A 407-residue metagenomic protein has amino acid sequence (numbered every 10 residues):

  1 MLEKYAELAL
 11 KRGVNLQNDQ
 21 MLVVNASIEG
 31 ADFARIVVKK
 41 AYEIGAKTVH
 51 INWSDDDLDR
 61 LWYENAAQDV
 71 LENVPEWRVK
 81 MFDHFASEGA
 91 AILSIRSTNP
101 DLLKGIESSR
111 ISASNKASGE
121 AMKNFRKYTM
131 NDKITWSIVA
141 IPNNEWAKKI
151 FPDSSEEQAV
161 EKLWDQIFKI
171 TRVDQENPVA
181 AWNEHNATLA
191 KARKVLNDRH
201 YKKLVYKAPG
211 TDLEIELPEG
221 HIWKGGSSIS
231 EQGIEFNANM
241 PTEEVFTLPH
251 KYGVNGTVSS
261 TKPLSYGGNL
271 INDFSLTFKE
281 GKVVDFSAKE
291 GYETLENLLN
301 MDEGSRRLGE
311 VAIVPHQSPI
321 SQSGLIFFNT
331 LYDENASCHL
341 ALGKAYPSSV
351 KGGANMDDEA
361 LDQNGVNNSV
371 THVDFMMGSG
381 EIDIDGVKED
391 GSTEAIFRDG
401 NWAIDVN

Functional and structural regions predicted by a protein language model:
M1-N255, G386, W402-N407: Active-site bordering "gate/hinge" segments that shape substrate access to catalytic or cofactor-binding pockets
E7, N197-R199, G267-N269, G304 (+2 more regions): Short solvent-exposed loop/turn micro-motifs enriched in small/polar/acidic residues
E29, T98-P100, N143, T211 (+8 more regions): Short, glycine-/Ser/Thr-/acidic-enriched flexible segments
E216, F286-S287, F397: Short linear motifs in exposed loops
T247-E303: Long, well-ordered mid-to-C-terminal structural blocks that present hydrophobic/aromatic surfaces
G253-N255, I271-D273, E280-V283, R306-E310 (+3 more regions): Active-site lining segments that contact anionic ligands and/or coordinate catalytic metals
D285-A354: Dual-mode signal for accessory low-complexity, basic/Gly-rich regions
D358-N407: Extended hydrophobic packing segments that form well-structured cores
